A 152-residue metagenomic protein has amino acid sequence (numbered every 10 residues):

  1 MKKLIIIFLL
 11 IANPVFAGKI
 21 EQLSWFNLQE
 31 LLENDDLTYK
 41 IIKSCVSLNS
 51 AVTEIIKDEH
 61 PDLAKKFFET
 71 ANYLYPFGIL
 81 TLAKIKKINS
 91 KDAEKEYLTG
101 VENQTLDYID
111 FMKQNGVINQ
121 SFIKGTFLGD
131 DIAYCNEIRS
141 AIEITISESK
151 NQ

Functional and structural regions predicted by a protein language model:
K2-K3, A64: Short amphipathic alpha-helical segments that mediate assembly, nucleic-acid/protein binding, or membrane association
K3-P14: Sec-dependent N-terminal signal peptides
N13, P61, S147-K150: Structured alpha-helical bundle/scaffold domains in large eukaryotic membrane-trafficking regulators
P14, E54-I55, I144: A generic secondary-structure boundary signal that marks alpha-helix termini
A17-F26: Cleaved targeting-peptide boundary
L31-I88: Short N-proximal segments of mature Sec-exported proteins
Y75-Q152: Compact alpha-helical subdomains of small soluble proteins
